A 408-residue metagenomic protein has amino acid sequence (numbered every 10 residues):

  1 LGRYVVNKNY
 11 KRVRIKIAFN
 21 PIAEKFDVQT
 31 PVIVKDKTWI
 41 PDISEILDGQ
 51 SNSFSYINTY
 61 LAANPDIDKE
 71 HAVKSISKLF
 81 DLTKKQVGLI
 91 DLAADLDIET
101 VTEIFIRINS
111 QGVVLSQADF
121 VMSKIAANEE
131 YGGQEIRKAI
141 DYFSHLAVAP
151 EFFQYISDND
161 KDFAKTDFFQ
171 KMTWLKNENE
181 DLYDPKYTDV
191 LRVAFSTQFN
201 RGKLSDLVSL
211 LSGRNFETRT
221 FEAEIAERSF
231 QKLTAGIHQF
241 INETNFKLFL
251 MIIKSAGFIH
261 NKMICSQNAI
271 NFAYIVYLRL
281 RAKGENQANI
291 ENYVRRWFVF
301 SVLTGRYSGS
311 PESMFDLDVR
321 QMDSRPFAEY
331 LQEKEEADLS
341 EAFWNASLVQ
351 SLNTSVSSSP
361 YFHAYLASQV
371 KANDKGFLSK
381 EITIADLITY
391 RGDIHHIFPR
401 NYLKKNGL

Functional and structural regions predicted by a protein language model:
G2-T197, H260-I264, F300: Basic- and aromatic-enriched surface patches that contact anionic nucleotides/nucleic acids
A94-D97, V113, I136, A226 (+8 more regions): Active-site-proximal structural scaffolding
I108, F246-F249, D393, F398: Short amphipathic alpha-helical "interface-anchor" segments enriched in bulky aromatics
S110, V114, A126, R279-A282 (+3 more regions): Short, well-ordered loop/turn and helix-capping segments at boundaries between secondary-structure elements and domains
Q111-L115, R201, L278-Q287, V370-E381: Short helix-capping/linker segments at secondary-structure and domain boundaries
V121, T166-L348: A cross-family structural signal marking well-folded subdomains
V302-G407: Intrinsically disordered, low-complexity N-proximal targeting/linker segments that flank membranes
